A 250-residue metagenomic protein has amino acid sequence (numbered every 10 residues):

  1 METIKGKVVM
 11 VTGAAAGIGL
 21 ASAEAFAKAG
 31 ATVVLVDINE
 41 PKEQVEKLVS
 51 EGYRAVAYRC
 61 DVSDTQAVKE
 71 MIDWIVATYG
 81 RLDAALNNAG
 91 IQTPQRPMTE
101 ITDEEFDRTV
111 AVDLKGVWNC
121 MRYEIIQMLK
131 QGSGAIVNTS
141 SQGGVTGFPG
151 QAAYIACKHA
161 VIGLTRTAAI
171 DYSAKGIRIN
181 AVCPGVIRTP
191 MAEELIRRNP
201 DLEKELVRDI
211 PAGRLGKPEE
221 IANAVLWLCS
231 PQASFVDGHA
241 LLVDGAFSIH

Functional and structural regions predicted by a protein language model:
T3, Q92-Q95, T146, L226 (+1 more regions): Short C-terminal tail/terminal secondary-structure segment of NAD(P)H-dependent dehydrogenase/reductase domains
A29-E43: Conserved glycine-rich Rossmann-like NAD(P)H-binding loop of the short-chain dehydrogenase/reductase
R96-M98, T102-V110, L206: Substrate-binding pocket helix/loop in short-chain dehydrogenase/reductase
M121, C157, T165: Active-site helix of classical SDR
S141: Residue(s) in the substrate-gating loop at a strand-loop-helix junction that position the organic substrate next
S173, R178, V236-G238: Short, small/polar-rich loop/turn modules that mediate ligand/substrate recognition or access, typified
A181-P184, K204-Q232, V236, G245: C-terminal helical subdomain
